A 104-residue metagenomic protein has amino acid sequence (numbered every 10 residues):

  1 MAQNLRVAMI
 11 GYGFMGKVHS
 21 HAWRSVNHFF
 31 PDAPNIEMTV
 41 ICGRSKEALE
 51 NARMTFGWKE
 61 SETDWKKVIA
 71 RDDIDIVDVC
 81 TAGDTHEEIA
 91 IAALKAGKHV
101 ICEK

Functional and structural regions predicted by a protein language model:
M1-F56: N-terminal Rossmann-like dinucleotide-binding module
E47, F56-E103: Beta-loop-alpha module in the N-terminal Rossmann-like domain of NAD(P)-dependent dehydrogenases, especially those
